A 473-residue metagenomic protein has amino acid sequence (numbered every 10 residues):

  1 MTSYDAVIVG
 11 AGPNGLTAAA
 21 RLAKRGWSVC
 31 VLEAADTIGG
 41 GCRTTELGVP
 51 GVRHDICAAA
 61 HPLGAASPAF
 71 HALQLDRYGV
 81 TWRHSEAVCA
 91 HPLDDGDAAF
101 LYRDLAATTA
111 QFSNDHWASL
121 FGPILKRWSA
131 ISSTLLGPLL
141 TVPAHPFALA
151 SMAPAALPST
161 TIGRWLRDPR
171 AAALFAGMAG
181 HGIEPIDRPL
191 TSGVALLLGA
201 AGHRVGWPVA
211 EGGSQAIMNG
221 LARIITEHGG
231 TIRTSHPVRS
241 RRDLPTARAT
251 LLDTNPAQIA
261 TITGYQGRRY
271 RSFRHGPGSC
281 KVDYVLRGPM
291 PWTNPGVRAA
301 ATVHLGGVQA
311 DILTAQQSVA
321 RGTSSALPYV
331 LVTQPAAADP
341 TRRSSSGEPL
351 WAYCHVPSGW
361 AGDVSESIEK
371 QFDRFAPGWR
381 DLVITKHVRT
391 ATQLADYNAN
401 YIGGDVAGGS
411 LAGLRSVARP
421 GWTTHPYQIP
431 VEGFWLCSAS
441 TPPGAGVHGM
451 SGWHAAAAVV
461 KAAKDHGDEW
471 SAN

Functional and structural regions predicted by a protein language model:
M1-A6, K24-R25, G202, R415-S416 (+2 more regions): Extreme N-terminal leader/targeting segments of oxidoreductases
T2-A130: N-terminal glycine-rich phosphate/pyrophosphate-binding loop and immediately adjacent elements
D94-L190: Rossmann-like flavin
D115-H116, P289-M290, T323-S325, W360-A399: Flavin-binding catalytic cores
D168-P185, L327-L331, G378-P442: A glycine-rich dinucleotide-binding beta-alpha-beta segment and adjacent secondary-structure elements that constitute
L197-R239: Helical element adjacent to the flavin cofactor pocket in flavoenzyme catalytic cores
T234-R343: Mid-domain catalytic core of redox enzymes that form a hydrophobic substrate pocket/lid adjacent to a catalytic redox
C437-V460: A conserved FAD-binding loop/helix module that cradles the flavin
